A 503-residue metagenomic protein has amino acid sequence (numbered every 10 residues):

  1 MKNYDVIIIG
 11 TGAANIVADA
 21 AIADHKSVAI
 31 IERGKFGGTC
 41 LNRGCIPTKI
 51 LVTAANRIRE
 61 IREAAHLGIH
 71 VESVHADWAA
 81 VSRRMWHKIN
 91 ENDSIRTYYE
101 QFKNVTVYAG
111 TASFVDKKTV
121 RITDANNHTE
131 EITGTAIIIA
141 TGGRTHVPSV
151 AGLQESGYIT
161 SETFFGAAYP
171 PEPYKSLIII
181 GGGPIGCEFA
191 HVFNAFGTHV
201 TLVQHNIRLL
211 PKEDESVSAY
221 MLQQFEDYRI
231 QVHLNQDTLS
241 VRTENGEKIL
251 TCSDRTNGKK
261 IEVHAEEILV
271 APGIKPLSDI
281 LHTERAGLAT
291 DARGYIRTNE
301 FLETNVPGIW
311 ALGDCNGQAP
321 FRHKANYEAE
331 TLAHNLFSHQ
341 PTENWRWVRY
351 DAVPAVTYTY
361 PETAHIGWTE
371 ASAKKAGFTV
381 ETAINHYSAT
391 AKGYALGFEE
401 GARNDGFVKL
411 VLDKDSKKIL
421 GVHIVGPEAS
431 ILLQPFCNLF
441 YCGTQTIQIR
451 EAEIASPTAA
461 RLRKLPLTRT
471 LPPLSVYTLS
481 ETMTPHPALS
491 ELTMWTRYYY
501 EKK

Functional and structural regions predicted by a protein language model:
M1-G12, P173-G183: Beta1/beta-strand and adjacent pyrophosphate-binding region of the FAD-binding site in flavoprotein oxidoreductases
K2-Y4, A20-K26, I31-Y174, N206-L210 (+7 more regions): Glycine-rich flavin
Y4-A14, A20-G34, T39, I46 (+3 more regions): Flexible, glycine-rich terminal cap/loop adjacent to redox cofactors in electron-transfer oxidoreductases
I7-I9, A112, E131-G142, I179-I180 (+4 more regions): Short hydrophobic core segments
C45, T141-H199, V203, Q231 (+3 more regions): Glycine-rich dinucleotide-binding loop and its adjacent helix/turn
E72, T106-A109, S113-A125, F196-E300 (+3 more regions): A Rossmann-like FAD-binding core segment of flavoenzymes
Q154-P173, E262-V263, E267-T342, P435-N438 (+3 more regions): FAD-site-proximal beta/loop scaffold in flavoenzymes
E213-D214, Y220, L312-S372, I431 (+1 more regions): A conserved FAD-binding loop/helix module that cradles the flavin
